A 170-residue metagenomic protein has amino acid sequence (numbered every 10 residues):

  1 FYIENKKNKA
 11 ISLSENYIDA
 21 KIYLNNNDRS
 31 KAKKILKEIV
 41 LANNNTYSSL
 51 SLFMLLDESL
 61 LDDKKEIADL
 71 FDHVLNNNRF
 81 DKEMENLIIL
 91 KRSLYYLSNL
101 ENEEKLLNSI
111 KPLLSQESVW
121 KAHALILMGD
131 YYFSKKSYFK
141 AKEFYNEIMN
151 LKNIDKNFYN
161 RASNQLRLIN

Functional and structural regions predicted by a protein language model:
F1-D19: Transmembrane signal-anchor/signal-peptide helices with a preference for the extracytoplasmic
A10-S14, S30-K33, E104, H123: Amphipathic alpha-helical repeat elements characteristic of tetratricopeptide repeat
E15-I18, I22, D69, E143: Generic structural signal for well-ordered, non-membrane alpha-helices
Y17-K21, S49-E58, L87-R92: Non-membrane alpha-helical segments in proteins
I18, I22-N26, D57-E58, Y95 (+2 more regions): Residue-level signature for tetratricopeptide repeat
N27-R79: Extracytoplasmic/periplasmic/luminal assembly and interaction segments in envelope/secretory/respiratory proteins
T46, L70-N170: Soluble extracytoplasmic domains of inner/organellar membrane proteins
